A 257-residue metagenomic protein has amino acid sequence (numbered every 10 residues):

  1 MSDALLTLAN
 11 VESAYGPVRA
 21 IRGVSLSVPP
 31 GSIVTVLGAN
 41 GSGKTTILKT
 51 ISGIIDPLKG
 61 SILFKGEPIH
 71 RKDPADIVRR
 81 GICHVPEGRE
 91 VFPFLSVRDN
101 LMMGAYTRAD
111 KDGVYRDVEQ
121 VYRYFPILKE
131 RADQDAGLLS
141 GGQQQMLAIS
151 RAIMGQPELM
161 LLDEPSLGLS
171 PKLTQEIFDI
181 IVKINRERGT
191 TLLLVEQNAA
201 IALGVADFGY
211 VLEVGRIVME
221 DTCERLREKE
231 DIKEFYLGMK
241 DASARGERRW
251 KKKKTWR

Functional and structural regions predicted by a protein language model:
L37-A39: The feature captures the beta-strand-to-loop junction immediately N-terminal to the Walker
S52: Helix-to-loop junction immediately C-terminal to a conserved catalytic motif
G60-P68, R80, V114-V118: Conserved ABC transporter NBD signature motif
D135-L139: Conserved ABC ATPase signature
M154-E158: A short, proline-enriched helix->beta-strand linker immediately N-terminal to the Walker B motif in ABC-type P-loop
Q175-G189: Helical segment within the ABC ATPase nucleotide-binding domain
M239-R257: ABC ATPase nucleotide-binding domains
